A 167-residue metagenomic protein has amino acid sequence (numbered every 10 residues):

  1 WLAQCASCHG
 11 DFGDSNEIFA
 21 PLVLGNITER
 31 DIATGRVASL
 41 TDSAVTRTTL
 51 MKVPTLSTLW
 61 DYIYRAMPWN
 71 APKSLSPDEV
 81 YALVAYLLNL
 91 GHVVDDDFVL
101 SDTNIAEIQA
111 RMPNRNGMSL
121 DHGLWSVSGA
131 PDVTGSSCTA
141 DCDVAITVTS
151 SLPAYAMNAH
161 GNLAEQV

Functional and structural regions predicted by a protein language model:
W1, P68-P72: Electrostatic cytochrome c docking/interface patches
W1, T55-L59, E79-V80: Stable alpha-helical elements in mature extracytoplasmic
W1-S15: Sequence/structural segment immediately N-terminal to covalent heme-attachment motifs in c-type and related
L2-A6, W60, Y64, V84-L88: Non-transmembrane alpha-helical segments in soluble domains of secreted/periplasmic/extracellular proteins
C5, H9, R30-D31, G91-H92: Short alpha-helix boundary/capping elements
D11, R65-A66, L90-V93: Generic structural signal for alpha-helix termini and adjacent loop/cap motifs
F12-L59, P68, D102-A106: Gly/Gly-Pro-rich "capping" loops immediately C-terminal to redox-active cysteine motifs in periplasmic/lumenal
K73-V167: Flexible coil segments in periplasmic/lumen-exposed cytochrome c-class electron-transfer proteins
